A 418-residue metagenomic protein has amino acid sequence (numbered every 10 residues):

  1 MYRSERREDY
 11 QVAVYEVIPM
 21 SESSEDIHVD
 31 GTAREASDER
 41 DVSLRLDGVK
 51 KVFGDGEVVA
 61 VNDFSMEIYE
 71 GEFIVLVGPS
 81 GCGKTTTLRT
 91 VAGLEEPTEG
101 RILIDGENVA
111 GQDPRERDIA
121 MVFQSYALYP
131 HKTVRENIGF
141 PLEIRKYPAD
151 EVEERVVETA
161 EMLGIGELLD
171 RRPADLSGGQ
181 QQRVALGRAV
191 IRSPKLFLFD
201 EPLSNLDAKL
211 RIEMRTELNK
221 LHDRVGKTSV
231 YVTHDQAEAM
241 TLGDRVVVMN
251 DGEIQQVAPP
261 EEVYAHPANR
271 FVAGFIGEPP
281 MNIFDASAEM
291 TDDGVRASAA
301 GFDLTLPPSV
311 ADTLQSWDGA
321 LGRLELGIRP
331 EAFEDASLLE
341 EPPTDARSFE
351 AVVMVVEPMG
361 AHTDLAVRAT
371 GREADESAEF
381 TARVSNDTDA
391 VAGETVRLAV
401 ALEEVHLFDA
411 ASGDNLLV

Functional and structural regions predicted by a protein language model:
V14-E16, E22-G31, M290-V418: Non-catalytic connector elements of ABC transporters
R45, E67, L103, R397-A399: ABC ATPase nucleotide-binding domain
V77-P79: The feature captures the beta-strand-to-loop junction immediately N-terminal to the Walker
A92: Helix-to-loop junction immediately C-terminal to a conserved catalytic motif
T98-R101, D251, V405: Conserved coupling/switch loops of ABC nucleotide-binding domains, chiefly the family-specific signature
G100-N108: Conserved ABC transporter NBD signature motif
Q112-F275: ABC ATPase nucleotide-binding domains
